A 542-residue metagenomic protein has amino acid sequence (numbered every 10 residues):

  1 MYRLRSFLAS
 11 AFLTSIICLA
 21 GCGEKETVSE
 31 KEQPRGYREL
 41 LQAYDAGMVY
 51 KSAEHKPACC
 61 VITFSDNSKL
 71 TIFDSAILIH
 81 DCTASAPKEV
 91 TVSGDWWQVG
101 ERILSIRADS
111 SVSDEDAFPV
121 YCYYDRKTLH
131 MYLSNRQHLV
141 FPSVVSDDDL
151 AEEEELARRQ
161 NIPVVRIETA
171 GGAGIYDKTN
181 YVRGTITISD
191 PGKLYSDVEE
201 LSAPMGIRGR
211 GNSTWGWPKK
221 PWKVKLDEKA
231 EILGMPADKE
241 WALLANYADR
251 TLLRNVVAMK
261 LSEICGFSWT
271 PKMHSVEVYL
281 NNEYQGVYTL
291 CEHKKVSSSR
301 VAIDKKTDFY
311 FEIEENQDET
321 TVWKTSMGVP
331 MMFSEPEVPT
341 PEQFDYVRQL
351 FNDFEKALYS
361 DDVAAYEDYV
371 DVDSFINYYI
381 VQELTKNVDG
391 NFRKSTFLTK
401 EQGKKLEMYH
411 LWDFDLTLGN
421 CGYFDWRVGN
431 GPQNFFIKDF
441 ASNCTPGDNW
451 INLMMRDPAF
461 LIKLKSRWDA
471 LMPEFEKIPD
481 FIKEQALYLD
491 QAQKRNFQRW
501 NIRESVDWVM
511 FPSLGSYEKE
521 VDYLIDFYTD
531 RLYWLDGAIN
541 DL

Functional and structural regions predicted by a protein language model:
M1-F12: Bacterial N-terminal signal peptides that target proteins for export
C18-G21: C-terminal motif of bacterial Sec signal peptides marking the signal peptidase cleavage site
G23-V61, D66-G94, R102-D114, V120-Y124: Collagen/collagen-like triple-helix sequence repeat recognition
E24-Q42, S146-S202, P479-L542: Regulatory N- and C-terminal appendages and interdomain linkers associated with kinase/kinase-like NTP transferase
L70-S75, L133-L150: Edge beta-strand at a domain terminus
V182-A245: Conserved oxyanion/phosphate-binding beta-strand-loop segments in alpha/beta enzyme cores
S213, W217, E335, P341-F392 (+2 more regions): Middle-to-C-terminal accessory/interaction subdomains
K225, A230-E231, A245-N246, G266-P271 (+2 more regions): Internal "kinase-insert"/substrate-recognition segments embedded within catalytic cores of ATP-dependent enzymes
